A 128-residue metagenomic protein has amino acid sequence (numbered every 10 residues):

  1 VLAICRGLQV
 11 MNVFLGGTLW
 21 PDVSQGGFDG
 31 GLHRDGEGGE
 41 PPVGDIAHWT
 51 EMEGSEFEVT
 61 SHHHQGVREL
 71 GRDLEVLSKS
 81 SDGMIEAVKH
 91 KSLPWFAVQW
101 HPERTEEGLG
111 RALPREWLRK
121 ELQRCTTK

Functional and structural regions predicted by a protein language model:
V1-T18, H101: Catalytic nucleophile loop
L2, T60, L77, F96-V98: Hydrophobic/aromatic beta-strand patches that form the interior of the parallel beta-sheet core in alpha/beta enzyme
L2-I4, P42, T50, P94 (+1 more regions): Generic low-polarity alpha-helical segments
L15-A87, K91, E103, G108: Pocket-forming structural segment of enzyme catalytic cores
V98-K128: Acyltransferase
